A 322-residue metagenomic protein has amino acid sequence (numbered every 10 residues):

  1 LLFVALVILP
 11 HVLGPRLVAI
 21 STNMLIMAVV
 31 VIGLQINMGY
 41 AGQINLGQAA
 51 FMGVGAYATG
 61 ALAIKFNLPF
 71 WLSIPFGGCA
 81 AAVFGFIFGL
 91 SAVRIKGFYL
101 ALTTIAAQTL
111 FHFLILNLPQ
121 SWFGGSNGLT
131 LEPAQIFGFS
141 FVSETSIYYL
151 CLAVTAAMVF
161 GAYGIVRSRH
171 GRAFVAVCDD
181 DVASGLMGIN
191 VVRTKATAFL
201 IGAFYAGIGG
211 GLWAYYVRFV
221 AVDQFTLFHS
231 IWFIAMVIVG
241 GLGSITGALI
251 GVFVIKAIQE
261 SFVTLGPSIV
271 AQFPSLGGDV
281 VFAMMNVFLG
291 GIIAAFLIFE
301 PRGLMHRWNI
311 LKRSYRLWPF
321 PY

Functional and structural regions predicted by a protein language model:
L1-Y322: Transmembrane alpha-helices and adjacent helix-loop boundaries
